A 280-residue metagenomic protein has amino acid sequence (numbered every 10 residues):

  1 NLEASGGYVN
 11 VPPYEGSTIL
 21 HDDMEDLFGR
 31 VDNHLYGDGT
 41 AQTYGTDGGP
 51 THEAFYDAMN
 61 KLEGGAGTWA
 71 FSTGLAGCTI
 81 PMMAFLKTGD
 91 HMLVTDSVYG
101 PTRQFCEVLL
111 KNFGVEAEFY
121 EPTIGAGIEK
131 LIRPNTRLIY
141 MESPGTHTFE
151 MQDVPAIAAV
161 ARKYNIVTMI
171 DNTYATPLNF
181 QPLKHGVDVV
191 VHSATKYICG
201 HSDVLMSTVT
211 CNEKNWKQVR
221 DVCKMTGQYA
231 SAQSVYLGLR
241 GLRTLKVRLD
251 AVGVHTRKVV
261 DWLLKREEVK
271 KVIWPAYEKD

Functional and structural regions predicted by a protein language model:
N1-G39: N-terminal glycine-rich, Lys/His-bearing helix-loop that initiates the first secondary-structure elements of many
P13, Q42, Y236: A broad, low-specificity signal marking well-ordered, structured residues that form hydrophobic/aromatic
D23-A76, R103-V108: Conserved N-terminal alpha-helix of the aminotransferase class I/II PLP-enzyme fold
G67-E268, I273, E278-K279: Conserved PLP-enzyme active-site core in the AAT-like
